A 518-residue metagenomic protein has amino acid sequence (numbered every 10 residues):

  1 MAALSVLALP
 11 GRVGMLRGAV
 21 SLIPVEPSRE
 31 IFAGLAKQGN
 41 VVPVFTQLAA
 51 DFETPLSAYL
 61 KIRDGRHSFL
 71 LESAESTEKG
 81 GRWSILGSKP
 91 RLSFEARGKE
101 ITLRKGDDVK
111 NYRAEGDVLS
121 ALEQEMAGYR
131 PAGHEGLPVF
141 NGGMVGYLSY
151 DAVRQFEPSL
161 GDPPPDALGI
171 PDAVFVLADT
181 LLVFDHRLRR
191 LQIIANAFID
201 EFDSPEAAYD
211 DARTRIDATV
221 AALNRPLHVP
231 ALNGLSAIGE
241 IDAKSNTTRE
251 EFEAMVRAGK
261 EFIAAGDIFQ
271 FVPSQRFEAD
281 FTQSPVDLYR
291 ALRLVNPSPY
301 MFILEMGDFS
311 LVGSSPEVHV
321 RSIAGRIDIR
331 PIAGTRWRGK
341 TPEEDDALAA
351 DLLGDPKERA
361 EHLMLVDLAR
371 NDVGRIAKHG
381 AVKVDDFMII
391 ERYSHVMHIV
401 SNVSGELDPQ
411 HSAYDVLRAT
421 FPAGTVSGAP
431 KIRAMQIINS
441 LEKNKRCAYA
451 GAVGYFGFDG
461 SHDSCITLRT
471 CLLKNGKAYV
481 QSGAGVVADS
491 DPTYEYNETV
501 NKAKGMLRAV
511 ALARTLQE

Functional and structural regions predicted by a protein language model:
M1-S21: N-terminal amphipathic/basic-hydrophobic helices that include classical n-h-c signal peptides and signal-anchor
G18-E518: Extended alpha-helical targeting/anchoring segments, especially N-terminal organellar/secretory targeting helices
